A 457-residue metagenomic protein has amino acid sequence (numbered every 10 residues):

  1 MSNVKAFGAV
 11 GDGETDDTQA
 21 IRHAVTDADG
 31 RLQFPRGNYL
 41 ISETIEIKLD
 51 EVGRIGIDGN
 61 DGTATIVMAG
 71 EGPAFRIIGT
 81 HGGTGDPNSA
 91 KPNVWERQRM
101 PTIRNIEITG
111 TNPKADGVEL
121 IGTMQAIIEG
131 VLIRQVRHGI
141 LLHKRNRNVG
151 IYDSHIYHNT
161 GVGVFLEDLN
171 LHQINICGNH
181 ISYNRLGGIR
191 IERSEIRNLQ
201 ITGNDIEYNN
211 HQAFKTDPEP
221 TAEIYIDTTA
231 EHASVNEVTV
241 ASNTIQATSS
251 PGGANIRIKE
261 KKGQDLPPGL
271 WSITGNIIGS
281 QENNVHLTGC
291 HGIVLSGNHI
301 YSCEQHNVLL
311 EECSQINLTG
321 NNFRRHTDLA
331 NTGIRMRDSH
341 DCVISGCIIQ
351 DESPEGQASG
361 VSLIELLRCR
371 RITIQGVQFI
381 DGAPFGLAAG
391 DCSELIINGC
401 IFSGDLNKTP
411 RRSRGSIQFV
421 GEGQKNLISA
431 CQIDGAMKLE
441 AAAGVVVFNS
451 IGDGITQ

Functional and structural regions predicted by a protein language model:
G8, T18, R22, T26-G56 (+2 more regions): N-terminal extracellular ligand-recognition/capping segment immediately after the signal peptide
D29, L49-V52, G70, Q98 (+33 more regions): Parallel beta-helix/beta-solenoid
L32-F34, R54-G59, R76-T80, G130-L132 (+5 more regions): Well-ordered beta-strand segments characteristic of repetitive beta-sheet solenoids
L40-T44, A64-M68, D86-K91, I349-S353 (+3 more regions): Beta-strand-rich extracellular passenger or scaffold domains
S42-I47, A69-V94, T111-L120, R134-L142 (+11 more regions): Extracellular beta-strand/beta-solenoid scaffold signature
I106, V131, S154, N159 (+13 more regions): Consensus "Asn ladder" position of solenoid repeat domains
I401, K408-Q457: Predominantly polar beta-repeat domains that present long G/T/S/D/N-rich surfaces used to bind, process, or adhere
